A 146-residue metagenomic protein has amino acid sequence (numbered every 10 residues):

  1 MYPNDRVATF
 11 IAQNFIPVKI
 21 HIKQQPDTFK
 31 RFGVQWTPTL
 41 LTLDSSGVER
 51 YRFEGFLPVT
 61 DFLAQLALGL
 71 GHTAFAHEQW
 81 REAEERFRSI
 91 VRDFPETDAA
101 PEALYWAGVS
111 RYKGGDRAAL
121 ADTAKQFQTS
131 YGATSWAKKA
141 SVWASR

Functional and structural regions predicted by a protein language model:
Y2-L66: Thioredoxin-like thiol-disulfide oxidoreductase module
R52-P58, I90-A100, F127-S141: Short solvent-exposed coil/turn linkers within tandem alpha-helical repeat scaffolds
